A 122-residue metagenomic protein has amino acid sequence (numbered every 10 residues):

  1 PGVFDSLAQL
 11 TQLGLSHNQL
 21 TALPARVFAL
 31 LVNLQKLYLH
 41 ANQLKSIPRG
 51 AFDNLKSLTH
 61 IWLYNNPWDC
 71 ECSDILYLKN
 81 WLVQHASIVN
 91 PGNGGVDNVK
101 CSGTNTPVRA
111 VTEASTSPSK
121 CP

Functional and structural regions predicted by a protein language model:
P1-G2, L7, L23-R26, L31 (+3 more regions): Canonical leucine-rich repeat
L10-L15, L34-L39, I61-L63: Conserved hydrophobic beta-strand positions in leucine-rich repeat
G14, Y38, F52, W68-C72: Intrinsic disorder
N18, N42, N66-W68: Conserved "Asn-ladder"/turn position within leucine-rich repeats
L31, Q35, L55, T59 (+1 more regions): Eukaryotic basic, amphipathic alpha-helical target segments in cytosolic regions
H40, K45, R49-Y64: Internal catalytic or translocation cores that form aromatic/hydrophobic pockets or channels for amphipathic metabolites
W62-P122: Membrane-proximal C-terminal cap and juxtamembrane stalk of leucine-rich repeat ectodomains
